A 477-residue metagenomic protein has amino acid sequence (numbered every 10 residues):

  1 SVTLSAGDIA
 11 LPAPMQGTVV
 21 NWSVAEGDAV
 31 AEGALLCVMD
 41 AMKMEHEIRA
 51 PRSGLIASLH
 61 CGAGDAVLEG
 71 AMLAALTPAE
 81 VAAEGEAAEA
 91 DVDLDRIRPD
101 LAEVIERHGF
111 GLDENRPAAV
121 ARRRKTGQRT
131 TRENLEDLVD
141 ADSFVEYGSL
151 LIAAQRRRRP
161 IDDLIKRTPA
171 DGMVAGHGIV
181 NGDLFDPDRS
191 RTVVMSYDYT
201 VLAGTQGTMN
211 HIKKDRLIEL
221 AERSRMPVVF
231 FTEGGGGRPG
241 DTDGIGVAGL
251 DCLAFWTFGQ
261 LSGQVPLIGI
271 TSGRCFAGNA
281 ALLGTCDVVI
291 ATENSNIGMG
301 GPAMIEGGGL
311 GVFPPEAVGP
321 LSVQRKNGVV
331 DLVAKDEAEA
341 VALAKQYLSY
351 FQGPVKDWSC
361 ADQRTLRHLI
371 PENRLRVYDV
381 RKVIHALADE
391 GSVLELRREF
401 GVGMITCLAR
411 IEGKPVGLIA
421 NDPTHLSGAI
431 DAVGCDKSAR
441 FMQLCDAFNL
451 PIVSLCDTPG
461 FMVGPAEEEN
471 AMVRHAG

Functional and structural regions predicted by a protein language model:
S1-D40, M44, H60: Flexible, low-complexity "carrier/transfer arms" centered on conserved reactive residues that transiently bear covalent
P14, W22, G33, M39 (+13 more regions): Generic beta-strand/beta-sheet core signal
V19, V24, R52, I56 (+8 more regions): Extended, hydrophobic alpha-helical segments in both membrane/secreted and soluble proteins
D28-R49, L68-A82: Short hydrophobic beta/alpha edge segments that flank linear recognition/processing sites
A83-R156, P160, G284, G300-R410 (+1 more regions): Amphipathic alpha-helical segments at domain termini/boundaries
N134-I268: Long, structured ligand/cofactor-binding scaffold of large enzymes
N181, M195, V201-T205, E219 (+4 more regions): Long, structured protein-protein interaction/assembly regions in large complexes
T232-K356, T458-G477: Conserved catalytic cores of soluble enzyme domains, especially glycine-rich substrate-binding beta-alpha loops
